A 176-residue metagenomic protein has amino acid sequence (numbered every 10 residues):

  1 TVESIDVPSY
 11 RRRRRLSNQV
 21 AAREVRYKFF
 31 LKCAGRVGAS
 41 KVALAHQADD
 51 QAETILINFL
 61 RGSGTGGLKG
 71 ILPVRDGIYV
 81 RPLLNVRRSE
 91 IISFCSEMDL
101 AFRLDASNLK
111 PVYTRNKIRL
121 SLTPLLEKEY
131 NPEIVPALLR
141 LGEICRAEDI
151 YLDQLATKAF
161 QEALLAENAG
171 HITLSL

Functional and structural regions predicted by a protein language model:
T1-P124, Q154: Core alpha/beta nucleotide-donor-binding catalytic domains of modification enzymes
V7, V25-R26, P73-D76, L120 (+1 more regions): AMP-forming adenylation/ATP pyrophosphatase catalytic core
R88-S89, P132, L176: Alpha-helix N-capping/helix-start residues
N108-Y113, P136-R146: Internal, active-site/partner-interface "lid" segment
L125-A137: Inter-helical turn/loop segments and adjacent helix faces that build the functional surface of alpha-helical bundle
